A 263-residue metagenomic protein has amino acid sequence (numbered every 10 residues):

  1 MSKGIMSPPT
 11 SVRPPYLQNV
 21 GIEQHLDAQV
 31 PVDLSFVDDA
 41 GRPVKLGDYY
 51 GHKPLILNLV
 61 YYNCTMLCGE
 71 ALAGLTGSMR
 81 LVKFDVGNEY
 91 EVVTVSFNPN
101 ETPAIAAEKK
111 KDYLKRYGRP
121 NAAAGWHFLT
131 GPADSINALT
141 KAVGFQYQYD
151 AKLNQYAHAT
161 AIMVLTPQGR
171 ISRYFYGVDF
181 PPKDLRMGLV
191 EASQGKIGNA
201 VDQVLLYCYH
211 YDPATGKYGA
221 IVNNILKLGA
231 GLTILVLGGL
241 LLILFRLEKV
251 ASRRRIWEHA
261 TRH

Functional and structural regions predicted by a protein language model:
S7-G47, E70-G77: N-terminal "domain-start" segment that seeds a small globular fold
Q29-P31, G51-P54, G87-V92, A123 (+1 more regions): Extracytoplasmic
K45-L75, V92-V93: Short active-site neighborhood of thiol/selenol oxidoreductases, capturing the structured segment around
L72-I136: Structural microenvironment flanking redox-active thiols in thiol-disulfide oxidoreductases
Y149-C208: Extracytoplasmic/lumenal ectodomains and periplasmic regions of secretory and membrane proteins
D212-T233: Juxtamembrane/start-of-transmembrane alpha-helix segments at the extracytoplasmic/lumenal side of membrane anchors
I234-H263: Juxtamembrane interface at the cytosolic side of transmembrane helices
